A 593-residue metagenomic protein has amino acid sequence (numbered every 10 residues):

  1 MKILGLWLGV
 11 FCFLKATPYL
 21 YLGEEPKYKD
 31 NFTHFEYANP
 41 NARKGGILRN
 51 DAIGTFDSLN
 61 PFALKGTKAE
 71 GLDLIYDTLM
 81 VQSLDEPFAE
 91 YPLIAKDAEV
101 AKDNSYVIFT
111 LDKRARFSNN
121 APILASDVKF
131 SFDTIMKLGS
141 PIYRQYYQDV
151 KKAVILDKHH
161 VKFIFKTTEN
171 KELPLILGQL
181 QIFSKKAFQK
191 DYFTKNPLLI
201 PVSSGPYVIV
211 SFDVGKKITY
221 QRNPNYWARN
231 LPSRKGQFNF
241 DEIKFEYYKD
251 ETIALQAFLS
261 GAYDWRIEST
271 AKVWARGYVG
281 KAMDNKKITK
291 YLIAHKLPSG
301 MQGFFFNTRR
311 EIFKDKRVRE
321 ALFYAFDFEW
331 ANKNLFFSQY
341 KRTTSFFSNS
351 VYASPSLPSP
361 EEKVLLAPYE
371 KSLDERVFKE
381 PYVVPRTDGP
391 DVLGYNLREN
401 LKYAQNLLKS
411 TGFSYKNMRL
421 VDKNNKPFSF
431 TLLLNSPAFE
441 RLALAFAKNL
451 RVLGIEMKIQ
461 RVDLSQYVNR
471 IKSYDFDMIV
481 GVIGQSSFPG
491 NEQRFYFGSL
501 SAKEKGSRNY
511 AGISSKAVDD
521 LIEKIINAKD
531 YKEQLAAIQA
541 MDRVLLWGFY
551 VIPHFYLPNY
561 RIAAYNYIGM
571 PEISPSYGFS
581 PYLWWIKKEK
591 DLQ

Functional and structural regions predicted by a protein language model:
T17-K102, T110, D133, V202: N-terminal lobe/hinge region of extracytoplasmic solute-binding protein
Y19, A52, G66-E70, D213-I218 (+5 more regions): Detector for C-terminal structural segments
Y28, A38, R43, A63-G71 (+7 more regions): Aromatic- and charge-enriched surface segment that lines or borders ligand/interaction sites
T55, I75-E86, L177-E242, K249-I253 (+3 more regions): Gly/Pro-rich hinge or "lid" segments in bacterial periplasmic/extracellular proteins
P92-K96, K102, S118, I123 (+5 more regions): Aromatic-rich, solvent-exposed beta-strand/loop patch
T110, R144-Q189, S204-D213, P358-S372: Surface-exposed binding/hinge segments that line and control ligand-binding clefts or catalytic entry sites
D112, K195, A228-V279, E320 (+4 more regions): Ligand-site clamp/hinge motif
K152-I155, V210-Q221, E246-R310, E320-A321 (+3 more regions): Extracellular/periplasmic solute-recognition and catalytic clefts
